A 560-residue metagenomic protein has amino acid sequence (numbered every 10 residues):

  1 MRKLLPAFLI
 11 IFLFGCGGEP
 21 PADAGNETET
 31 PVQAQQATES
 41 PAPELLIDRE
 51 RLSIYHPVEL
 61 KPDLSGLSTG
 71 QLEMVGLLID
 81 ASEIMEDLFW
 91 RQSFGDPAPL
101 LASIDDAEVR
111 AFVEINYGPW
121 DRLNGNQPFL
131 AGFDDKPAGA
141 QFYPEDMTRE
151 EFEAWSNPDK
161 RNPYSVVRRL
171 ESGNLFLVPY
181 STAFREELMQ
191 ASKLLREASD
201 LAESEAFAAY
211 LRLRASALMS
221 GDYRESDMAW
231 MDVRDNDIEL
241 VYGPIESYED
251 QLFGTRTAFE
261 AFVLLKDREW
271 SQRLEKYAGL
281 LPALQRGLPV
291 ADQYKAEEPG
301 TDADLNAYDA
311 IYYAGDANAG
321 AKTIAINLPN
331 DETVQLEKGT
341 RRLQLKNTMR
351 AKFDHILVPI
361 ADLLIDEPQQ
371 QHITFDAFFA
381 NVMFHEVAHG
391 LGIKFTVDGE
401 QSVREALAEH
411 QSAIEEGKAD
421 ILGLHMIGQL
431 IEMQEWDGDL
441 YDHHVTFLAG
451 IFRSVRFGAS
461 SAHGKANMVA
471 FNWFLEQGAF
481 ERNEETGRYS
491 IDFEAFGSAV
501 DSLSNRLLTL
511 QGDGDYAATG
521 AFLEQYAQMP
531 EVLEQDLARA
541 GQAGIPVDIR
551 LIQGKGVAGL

Functional and structural regions predicted by a protein language model:
F12-G15: C-terminal motif of bacterial Sec signal peptides marking the signal peptidase cleavage site
Q36-Y210: N-terminal helix-rich structural modules
S68, A380-K394, A419, L424: Active-site recognition of the HExxH zinc-binding catalytic motif
Y180-A183, E187-Q370, T374: Contiguous, non-catalytic segments that form substrate-binding/exosite surfaces or channel walls
S204, S412-Q429: An active-site-proximal "capping" alpha-helix that borders the catalytic cofactor pocket
I393-G417: Post-HEXXH active-site segment of zinc metalloproteases
L424-Q525: Long, well-structured alpha-helical subdomains associated with metal-dependent extracellular/ecto-lumenal hydrolases
L508-L560: Extended, compositionally biased alpha-helical segments that mediate assembly or anchoring
